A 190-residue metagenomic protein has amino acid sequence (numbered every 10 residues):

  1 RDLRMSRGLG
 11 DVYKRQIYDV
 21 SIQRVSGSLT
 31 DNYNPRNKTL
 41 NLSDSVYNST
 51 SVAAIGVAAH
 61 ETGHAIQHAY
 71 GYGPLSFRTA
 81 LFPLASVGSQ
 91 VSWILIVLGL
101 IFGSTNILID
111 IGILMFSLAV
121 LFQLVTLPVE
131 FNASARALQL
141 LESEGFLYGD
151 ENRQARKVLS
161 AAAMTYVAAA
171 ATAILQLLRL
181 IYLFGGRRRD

Functional and structural regions predicted by a protein language model:
D2-Y13: Single conserved hydrophobic/aromatic residue that forms the stacking wall/gate of nucleotide- or nucleobase-binding
I17-V20, R24-L42, Q139-D190: Active-site-proximal gating segments in proteases and membrane effectors
L42-G56: Short pre-active-site segment immediately N-terminal to the catalytic Zn-binding motif
I55-A58, G73-L75: Ribosome-associated translation termination/rescue signal centered on the conserved GGQ peptidyl-tRNA hydrolysis loop
G56-H68: Active-site recognition of the HExxH zinc-binding catalytic motif
A69-A80: Short juxtamembrane and helix-loop transition motifs at transmembrane-helix boundaries in membrane proteins
L81-A173: Metalloprotease/metallohydrolase-associated module, dominated by Zn2+-dependent proteases
